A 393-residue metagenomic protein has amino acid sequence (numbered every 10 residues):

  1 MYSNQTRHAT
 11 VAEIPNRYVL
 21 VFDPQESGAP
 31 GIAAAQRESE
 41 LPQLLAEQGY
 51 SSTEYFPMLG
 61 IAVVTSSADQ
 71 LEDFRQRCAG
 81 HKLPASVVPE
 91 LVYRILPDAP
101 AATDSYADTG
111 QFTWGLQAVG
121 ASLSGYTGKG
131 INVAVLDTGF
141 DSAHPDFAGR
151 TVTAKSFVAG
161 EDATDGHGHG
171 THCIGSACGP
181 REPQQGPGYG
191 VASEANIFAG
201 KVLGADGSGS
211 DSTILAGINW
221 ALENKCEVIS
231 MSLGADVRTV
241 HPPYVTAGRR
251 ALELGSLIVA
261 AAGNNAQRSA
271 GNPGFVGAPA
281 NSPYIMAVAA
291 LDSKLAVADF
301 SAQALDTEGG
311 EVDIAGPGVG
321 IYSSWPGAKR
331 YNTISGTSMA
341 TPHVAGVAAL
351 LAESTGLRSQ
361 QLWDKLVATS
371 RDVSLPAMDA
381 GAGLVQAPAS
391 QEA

Functional and structural regions predicted by a protein language model:
Y2-A9, S66-D73, A99-V135, K155-G166 (+4 more regions): N-terminal domain-start motif of subtilase-like serine proteases
S3-H8, S39-G110: Autoinhibitory propeptides
T10-P24: Short glycine-/aliphatic-rich beta-strand segments at the starts of folded cytosolic domains
V19-L20, V63, V133-V135, G175 (+7 more regions): Structural recognition of the beta-strand scaffold that forms the well-ordered cores of secreted hydrolase catalytic
T53-E54, G188-A192, L222-L233, A247 (+4 more regions): C-terminal subdomain of the subtilisin-like protease fold in secreted/lumenal serine endopeptidases
S122-T153, E161-S212, E227, E253 (+4 more regions): Subtilisin-like serine protease catalytic core
D137-G139, G277-E353, L357-A368, D379 (+1 more regions): Extracellular S/T/G-rich loop segment that most often corresponds to the catalytic His/Ser-adjacent loop
V240-I258, A278: Catalytic-core regions built around general acid/base machinery
